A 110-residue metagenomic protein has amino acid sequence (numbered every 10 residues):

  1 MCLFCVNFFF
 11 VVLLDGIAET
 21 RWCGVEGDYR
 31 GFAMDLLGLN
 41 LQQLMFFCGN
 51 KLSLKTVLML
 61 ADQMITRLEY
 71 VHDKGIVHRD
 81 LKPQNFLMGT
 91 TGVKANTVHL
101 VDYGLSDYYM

Functional and structural regions predicted by a protein language model:
M1-C5: ATP-binding glycine-rich loop module of kinase domains
V6-D15: Structural motif at the C-terminus of the N-lobe alphaC helix and the adjacent alphaC-beta4 loop of the Hanks-type
E19-R30: Short beta-strand micro-motifs within the conserved protein kinase catalytic domain, predominantly in the N-lobe
L37-F47: Structural motif in protein kinase domains
L60-A61: Activation segment signature within eukaryotic-like protein kinase domains
M64-V71: Conserved hydrophobic alpha-helix
H72-T90: Catalytic-loop of the protein kinase fold
G89-M110: Activation segment/activation loop of eukaryotic-type protein kinase catalytic domains
